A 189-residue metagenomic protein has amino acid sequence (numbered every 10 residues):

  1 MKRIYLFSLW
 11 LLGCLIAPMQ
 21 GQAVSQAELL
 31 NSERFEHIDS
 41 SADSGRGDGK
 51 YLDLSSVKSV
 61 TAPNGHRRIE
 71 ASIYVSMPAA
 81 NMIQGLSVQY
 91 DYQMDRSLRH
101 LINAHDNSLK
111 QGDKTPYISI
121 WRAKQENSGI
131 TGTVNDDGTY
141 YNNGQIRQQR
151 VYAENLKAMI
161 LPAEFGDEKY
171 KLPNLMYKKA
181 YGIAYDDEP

Functional and structural regions predicted by a protein language model:
M1-A23: Classical Sec-dependent N-terminal signal peptides that target proteins to the secretory pathway
Q22-S87, D91-P189: N-terminal secretory-pathway/extracellular module detecting exported/lumenal segments and adjacent signal-anchor/first
